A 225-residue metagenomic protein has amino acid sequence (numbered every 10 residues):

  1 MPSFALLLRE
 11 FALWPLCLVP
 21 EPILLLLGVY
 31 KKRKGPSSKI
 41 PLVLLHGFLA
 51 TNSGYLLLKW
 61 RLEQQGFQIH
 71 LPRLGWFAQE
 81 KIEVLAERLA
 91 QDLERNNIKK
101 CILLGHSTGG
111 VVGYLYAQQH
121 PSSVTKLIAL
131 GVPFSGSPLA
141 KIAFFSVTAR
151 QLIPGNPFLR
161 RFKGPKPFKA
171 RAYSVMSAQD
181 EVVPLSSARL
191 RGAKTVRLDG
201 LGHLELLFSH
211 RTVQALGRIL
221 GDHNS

Functional and structural regions predicted by a protein language model:
M1-L42, T51, Y55-P72, R95-I98 (+1 more regions): Flexible, membrane-associating and regulatory peripheral segments of lipid-active enzymes
L42-S53, L57, R61-R171, V182-V183: Serine-dependent carboxylesterase/thioesterase catalytic core of lipase-like alpha/beta-hydrolase/SGNH enzymes
H70, R191-E205, L216: Catalytic histidine neighborhood in serine/cysteine hydrolases with alpha/beta-hydrolase-type architecture
E80-K81, G202-H210: Catalytic histidine-centered segment of alpha/beta-hydrolase-like enzymes
G155, R160-R161, V175, L198 (+1 more regions): A hydrolase-biased, glycine/serine/histidine/acidic-enriched motif that marks catalytic-domain neighborhoods in diverse
S174-M176, D180: Short beta-strand/loop motif that positions the catalytic acidic residue of the alpha/beta-hydrolase fold
V182-L185, E205: Short active-site-adjacent structural elements
L207-G221: Post-His helix in hydrolase/transferase enzymes
